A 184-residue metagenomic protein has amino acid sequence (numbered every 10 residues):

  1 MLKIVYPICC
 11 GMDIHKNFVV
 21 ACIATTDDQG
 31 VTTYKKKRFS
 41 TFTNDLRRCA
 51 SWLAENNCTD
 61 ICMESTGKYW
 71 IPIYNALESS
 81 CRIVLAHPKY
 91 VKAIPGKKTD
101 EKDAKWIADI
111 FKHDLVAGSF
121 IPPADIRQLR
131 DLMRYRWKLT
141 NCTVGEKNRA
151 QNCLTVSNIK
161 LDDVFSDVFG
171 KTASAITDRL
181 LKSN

Functional and structural regions predicted by a protein language model:
M1-N184: Phosphate- and other anionic-substrate recognition elements at nucleic-acid/protein interfaces
